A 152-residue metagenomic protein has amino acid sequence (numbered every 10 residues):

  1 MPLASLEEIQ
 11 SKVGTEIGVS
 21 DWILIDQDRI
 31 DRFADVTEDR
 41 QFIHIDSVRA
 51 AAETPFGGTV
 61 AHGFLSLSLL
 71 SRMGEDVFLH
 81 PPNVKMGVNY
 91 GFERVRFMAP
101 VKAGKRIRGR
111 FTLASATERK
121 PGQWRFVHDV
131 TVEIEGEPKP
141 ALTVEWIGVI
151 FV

Functional and structural regions predicted by a protein language model:
M1-A61: Catalytic strand-loop segment that frames the active site of acyl-thioester-processing enzymes
M1-K12, P100-V152: HotDog/MaoC-like acyl-thioester-processing domains
G18, W22-L24, R96, I147-V149: Generic structural detector for well-ordered beta-strands
V19-D21, R29, V84-E93, I107 (+1 more regions): A generic structural signal for short beta-strands and their flanking turns/coil linkers
D31-A34, L67-S71: Predominant activation on well-ordered alpha-helical scaffold segments within soluble catalytic domains
T54-A61, S68-R110: Hydrophobic beta-strand-centered segment that forms part of the acyl-chain substrate-binding groove
F64-L67, K120: Core FKBP-type peptidyl-prolyl cis-trans isomerase
